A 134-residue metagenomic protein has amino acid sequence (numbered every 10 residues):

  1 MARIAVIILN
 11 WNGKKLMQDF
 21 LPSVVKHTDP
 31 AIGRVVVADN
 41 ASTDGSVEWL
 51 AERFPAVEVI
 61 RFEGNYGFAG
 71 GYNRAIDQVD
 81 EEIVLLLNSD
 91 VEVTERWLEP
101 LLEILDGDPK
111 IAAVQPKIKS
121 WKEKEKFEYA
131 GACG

Functional and structural regions predicted by a protein language model:
R3-A5, R34: Cell-envelope/extracellular polymer assembly enzymes that use nucleotide-activated donors
I8-D19, A41: Active-site beta-to-alpha loop of glycosyltransferases that engages the nucleotide-sugar donor
S23, D39-E48, G64: A conserved acidic beta->alpha catalytic loop
S23-I32: Short, acidic, metal-binding catalytic loop of nucleotide-sugar glycosyltransferases
G33, V47-Q78: Conserved donor nucleotide-binding strand/loop of the catalytic core
N40, F62, L87-S89: Active-site acidic Asp-centered loop
R61, G70, R74-D77, E92 (+1 more regions): Acidic/His-rich active-site region of diverse nucleotide-sugar glycosyltransferases
V84: Short aromatic/hydrophobic "clamp" motif used to bind/position activated sugar donors
